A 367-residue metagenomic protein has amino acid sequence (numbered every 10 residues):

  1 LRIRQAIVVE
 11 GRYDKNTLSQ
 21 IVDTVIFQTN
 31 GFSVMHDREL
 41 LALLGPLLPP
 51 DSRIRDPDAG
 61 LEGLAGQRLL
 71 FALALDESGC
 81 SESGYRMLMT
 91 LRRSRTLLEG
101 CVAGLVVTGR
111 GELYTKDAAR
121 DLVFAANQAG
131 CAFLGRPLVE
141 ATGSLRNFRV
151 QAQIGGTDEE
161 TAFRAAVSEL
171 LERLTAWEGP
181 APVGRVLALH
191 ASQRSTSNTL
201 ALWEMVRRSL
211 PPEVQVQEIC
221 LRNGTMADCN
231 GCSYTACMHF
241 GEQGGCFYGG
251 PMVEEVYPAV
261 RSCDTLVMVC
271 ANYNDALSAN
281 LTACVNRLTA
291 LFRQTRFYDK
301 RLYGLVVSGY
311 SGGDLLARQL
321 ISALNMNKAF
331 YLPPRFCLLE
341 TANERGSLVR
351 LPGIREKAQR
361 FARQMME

Functional and structural regions predicted by a protein language model:
I3-Q5, Q28-S33, P49-S52, E242-G249: Short, flexible loop segments at the rims of nucleotide/cofactor-binding pockets, characterized by
V9, G84, R222, Y248-M252 (+1 more regions): A general structural motif
Y13-N16, Q20-G45: Acidic, glycine-rich catalytic loops of TOPRIM or P-loop NTPase phosphate-binding modules used across DNA replication
T24-M35, D51-L61, Q215-G224: A short beta-strand-loop structural module common to alpha/beta enzyme folds
H36-L43, G60, M252-V256: Short acidic active-site motifs
L44-G45, A152-Q153, S233-M238: Short, hinge-like loop/turn segments at secondary-structure boundaries
L48-D58, E62-H190, R194, N198-V214 (+3 more regions): FMN-binding flavodoxin-like domain, especially the glycine-rich phosphate-binding loop
G224-Y257: Cysteine-cluster motifs in flexible loop/terminal segments that predominantly coordinate metals
